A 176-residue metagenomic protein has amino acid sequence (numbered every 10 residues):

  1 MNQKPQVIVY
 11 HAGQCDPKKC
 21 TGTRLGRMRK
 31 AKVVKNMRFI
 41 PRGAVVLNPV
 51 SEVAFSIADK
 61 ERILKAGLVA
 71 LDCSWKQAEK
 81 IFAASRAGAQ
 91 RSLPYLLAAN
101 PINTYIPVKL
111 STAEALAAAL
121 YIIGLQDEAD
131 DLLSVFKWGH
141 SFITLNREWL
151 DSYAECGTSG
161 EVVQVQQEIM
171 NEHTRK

Functional and structural regions predicted by a protein language model:
M1-K65, C73-Q77, A83-S85, Q90 (+2 more regions): N-terminal, charge-rich interaction modules
D16, D59, D72, D127-D131 (+1 more regions): Acidic-enriched, low-complexity/disordered segments with a strong bias for Aspartate over Glutamate
A84-M170, T174: C-terminal folded domains that constitute the principal catalytic or ligand-binding module of multi-domain proteins
